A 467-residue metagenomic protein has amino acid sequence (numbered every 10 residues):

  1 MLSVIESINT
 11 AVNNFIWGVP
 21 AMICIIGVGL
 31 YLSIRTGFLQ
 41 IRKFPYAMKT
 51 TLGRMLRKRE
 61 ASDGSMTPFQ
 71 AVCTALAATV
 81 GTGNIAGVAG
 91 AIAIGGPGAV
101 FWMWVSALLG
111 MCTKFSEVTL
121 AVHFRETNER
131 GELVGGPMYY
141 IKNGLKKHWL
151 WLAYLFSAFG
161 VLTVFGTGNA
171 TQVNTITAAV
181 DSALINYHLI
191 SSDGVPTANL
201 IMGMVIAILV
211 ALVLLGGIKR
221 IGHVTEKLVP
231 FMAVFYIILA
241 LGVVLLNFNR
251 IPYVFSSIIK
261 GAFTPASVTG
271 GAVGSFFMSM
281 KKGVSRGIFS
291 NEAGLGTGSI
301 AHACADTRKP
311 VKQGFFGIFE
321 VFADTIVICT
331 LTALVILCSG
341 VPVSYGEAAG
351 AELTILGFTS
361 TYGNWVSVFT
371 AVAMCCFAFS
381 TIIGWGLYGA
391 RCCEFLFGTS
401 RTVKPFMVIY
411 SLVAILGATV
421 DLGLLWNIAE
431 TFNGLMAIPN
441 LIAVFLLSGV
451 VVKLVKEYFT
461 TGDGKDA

Functional and structural regions predicted by a protein language model:
M1-T82, I92-A99, G110, L245 (+3 more regions): N-terminal alpha-helical transmembrane segments of multi-pass membrane transport and channel/translocase proteins
V4-I5, R35-Q40, G83-V88, G166-I176 (+6 more regions): Transmembrane helix-loop junctions in multi-pass membrane proteins
M22-G27, W104, A153-A158, L184-I218 (+4 more regions): Transmembrane alpha-helical segments of multi-pass small-molecule transport proteins
C24-Y31, R35-M48, V173-V180, T197-I259 (+2 more regions): Membrane-interface loop-to-helix entry segments
L32-S33, S106-G131, M138, K142-N174 (+3 more regions): Helix-loop-helix module between adjacent transmembrane segments
F38-M66, G90-V100, W104, C112-K146 (+4 more regions): Flexible loop linkers connecting adjacent transmembrane helices in multi-pass alpha-helical membrane transporters
R59-I94, L120-G144, L155-V161, V273-F322: Alpha-helical membrane segments and immediately flanking helix-loop junctions that form or couple to the substrate/ion
F115-E129, L241-S257, P265-G271, C304-T307 (+2 more regions): Extracellular/periplasmic helix-exit of transmembrane alpha-helices
